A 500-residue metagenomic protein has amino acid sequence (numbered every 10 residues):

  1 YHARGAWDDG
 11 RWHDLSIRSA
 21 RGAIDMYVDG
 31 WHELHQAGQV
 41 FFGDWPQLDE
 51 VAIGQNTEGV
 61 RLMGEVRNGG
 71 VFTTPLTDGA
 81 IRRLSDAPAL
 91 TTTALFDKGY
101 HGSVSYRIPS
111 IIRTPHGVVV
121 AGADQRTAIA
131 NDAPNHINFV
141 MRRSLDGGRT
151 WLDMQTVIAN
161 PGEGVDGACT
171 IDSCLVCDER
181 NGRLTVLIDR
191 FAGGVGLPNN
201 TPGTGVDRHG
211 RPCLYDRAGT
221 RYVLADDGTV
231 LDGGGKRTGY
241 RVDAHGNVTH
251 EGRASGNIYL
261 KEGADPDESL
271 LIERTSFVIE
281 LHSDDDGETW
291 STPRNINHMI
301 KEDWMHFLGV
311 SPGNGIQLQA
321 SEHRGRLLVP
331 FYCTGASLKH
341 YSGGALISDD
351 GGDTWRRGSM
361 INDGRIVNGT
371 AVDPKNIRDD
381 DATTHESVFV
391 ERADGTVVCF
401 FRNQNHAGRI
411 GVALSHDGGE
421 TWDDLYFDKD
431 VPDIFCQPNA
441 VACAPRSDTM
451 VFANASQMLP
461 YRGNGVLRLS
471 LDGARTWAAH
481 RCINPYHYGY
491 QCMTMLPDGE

Functional and structural regions predicted by a protein language model:
Y1-P88: Extracellular glycan-associated modules
R67, F72-T74, R82-E500: Asp-box/BNR beta-propeller blade signature and adjacent active/binding-site loops in extracellular glycan-interacting
